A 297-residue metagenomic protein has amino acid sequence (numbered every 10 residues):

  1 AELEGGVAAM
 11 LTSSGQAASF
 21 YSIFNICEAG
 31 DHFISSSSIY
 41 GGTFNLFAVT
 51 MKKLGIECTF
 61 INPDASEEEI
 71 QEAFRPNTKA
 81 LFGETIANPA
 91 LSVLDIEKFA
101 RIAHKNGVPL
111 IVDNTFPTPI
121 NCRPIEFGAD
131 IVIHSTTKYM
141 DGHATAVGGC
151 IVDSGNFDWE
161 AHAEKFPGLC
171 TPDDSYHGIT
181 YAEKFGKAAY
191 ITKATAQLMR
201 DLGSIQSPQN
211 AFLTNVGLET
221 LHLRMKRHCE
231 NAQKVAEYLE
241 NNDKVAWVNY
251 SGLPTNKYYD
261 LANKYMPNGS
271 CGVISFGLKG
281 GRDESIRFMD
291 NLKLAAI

Functional and structural regions predicted by a protein language model:
A1-E2: Conserved PLP-binding active-site segment in aminotransferase class I/II-type PLP enzymes
A8-N241, N249: Conserved PLP-enzyme active-site core in the AAT-like
M225, E240, K244-I297: Conserved C-terminal alpha-helix-loop-beta "cap" of PLP-dependent enzymes that closes/shapes the active-site mouth
